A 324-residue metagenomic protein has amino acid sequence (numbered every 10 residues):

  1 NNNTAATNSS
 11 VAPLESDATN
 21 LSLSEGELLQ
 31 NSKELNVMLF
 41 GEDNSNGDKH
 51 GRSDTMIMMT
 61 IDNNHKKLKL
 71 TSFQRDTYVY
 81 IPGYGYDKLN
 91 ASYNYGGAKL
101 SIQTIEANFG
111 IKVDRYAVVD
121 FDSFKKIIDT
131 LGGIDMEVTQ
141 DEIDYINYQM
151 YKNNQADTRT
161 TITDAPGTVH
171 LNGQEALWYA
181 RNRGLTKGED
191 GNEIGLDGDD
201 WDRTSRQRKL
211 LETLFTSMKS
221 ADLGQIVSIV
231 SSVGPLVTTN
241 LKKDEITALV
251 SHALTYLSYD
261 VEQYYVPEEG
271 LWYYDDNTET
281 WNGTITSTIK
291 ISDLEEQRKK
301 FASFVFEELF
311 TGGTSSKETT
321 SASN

Functional and structural regions predicted by a protein language model:
N1-H65, R181-K187, Y265: Entry/capping segment at the start of metal-dependent catalytic domains with acidic active-site entry clusters
L14, A18-E27, E34, Y80-I81 (+3 more regions): C-terminal solvent-exposed extensions
T19-G26, L39-N46, R52-I57, A91-E106 (+3 more regions): N-terminal post-signal-peptidase region of extra-cytosolic proteins
S32-L35, G51-M56, H65-F73, Y84-Y86 (+8 more regions): Extracytoplasmic
D43-D48, D87-Y95, G110-R115, A165-G167 (+4 more regions): Second-shell loop/turn segments in exported
S53-T55, Y86, A98-E106, F121-K125 (+9 more regions): Extracytoplasmic/secreted envelope proteins and their assembly/folding machinery, especially bacterial periplasmic
Y95-T158, T163, N240-I246, L257: Amphipathic, coiled-coil-like alpha-helical scaffolding segments used for oligomerization/assembly
D129-D222, N324: Flexible, polar/acidic helix-loop-strand segments at domain edges
